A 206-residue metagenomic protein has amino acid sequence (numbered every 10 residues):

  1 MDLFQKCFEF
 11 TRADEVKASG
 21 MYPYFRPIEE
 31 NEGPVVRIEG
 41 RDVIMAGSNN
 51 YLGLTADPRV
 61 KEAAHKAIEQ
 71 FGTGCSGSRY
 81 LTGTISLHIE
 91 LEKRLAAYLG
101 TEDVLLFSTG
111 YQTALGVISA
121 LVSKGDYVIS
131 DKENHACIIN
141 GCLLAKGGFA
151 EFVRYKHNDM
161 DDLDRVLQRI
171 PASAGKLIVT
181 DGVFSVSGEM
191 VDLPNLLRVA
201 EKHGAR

Functional and structural regions predicted by a protein language model:
F4-T73, A205: N-terminal "arm"/small-domain region of PLP-dependent enzymes with the aminotransferase-like
G53-L54, L81-T84, A136, M160-D161 (+1 more regions): Short, small-residue-enriched loops and turns at beta-alpha junctions that line or gate enzyme active sites
E62, K66-T109: Conserved N-terminal alpha-helix of the aminotransferase class I/II PLP-enzyme fold
L106, Y111-V117, A136-I138, V186-G188: Short glycine/serine/threonine-rich phosphate/pyrophosphate-binding segments that cradle anionic phosphate groups
T109, S130-K146: Substrate-binding/gating loop at the entrance of the active-site cleft, primarily in PLP-dependent aminotransferase-like
V117-A136: Conserved PLP-anchoring active-site segment centered on the Schiff-base-forming lysine
V153-R206: Active-site phosphate-binding strand-loop segment of PLP-dependent enzymes
